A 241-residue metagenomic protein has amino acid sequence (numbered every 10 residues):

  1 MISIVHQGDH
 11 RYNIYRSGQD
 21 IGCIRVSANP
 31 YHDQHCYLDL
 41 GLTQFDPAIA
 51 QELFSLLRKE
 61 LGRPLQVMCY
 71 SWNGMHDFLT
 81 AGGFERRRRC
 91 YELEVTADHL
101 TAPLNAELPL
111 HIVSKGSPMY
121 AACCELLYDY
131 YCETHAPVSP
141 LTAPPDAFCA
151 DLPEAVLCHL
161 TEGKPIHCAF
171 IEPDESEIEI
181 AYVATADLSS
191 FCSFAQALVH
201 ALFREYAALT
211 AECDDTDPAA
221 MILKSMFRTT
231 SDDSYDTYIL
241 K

Functional and structural regions predicted by a protein language model:
M1-L61, T161-L188: Conserved donor-binding loop and adjoining core beta-sheet/short helix segment in diverse acyl/aminoacyl transferases
M1-Q7, T96-P118: Conserved N-terminal entry element of GNAT/NAT acetyltransferase domains
H6-Q7, R58-R63, A150-L152, F203-E205: Flexible, charged surface loops at secondary-structure boundaries
H10-N13, Q34-C36, R89-E94, A155-L157 (+2 more regions): Short beta-strand micro-motifs in enzyme catalytic cores
Q44-L108, V199-H200, A208-K241: Acyl-donor-binding surface of acyltransferase catalytic domains
A106-I178: Flexible, substrate/cofactor-facing loop regions flanked by secondary structure within enzyme catalytic domains
L157, Y182, A208-A211: C-terminal structured interaction module
S190-Q196: ATP phosphate-binding glycine-rich loop and adjacent ATP-lid/helix-beta elements within ATP-binding kinase/ATPase
